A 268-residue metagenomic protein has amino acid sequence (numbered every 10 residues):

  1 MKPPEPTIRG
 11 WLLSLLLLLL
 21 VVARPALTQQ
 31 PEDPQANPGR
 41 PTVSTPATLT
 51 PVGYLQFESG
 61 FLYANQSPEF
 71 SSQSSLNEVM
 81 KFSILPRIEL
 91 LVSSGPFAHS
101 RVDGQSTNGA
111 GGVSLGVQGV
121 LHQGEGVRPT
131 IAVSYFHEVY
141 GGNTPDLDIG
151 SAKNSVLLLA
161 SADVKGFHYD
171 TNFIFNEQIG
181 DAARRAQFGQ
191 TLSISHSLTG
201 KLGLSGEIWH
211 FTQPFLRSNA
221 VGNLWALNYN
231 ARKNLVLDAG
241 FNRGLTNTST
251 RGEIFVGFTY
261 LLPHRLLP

Functional and structural regions predicted by a protein language model:
K2-L13: Bacterial N-terminal signal peptides that target proteins for export
P4, L17-L18, G39: Generic short amphipathic/hydrophobic targeting helices enriched at N-termini, encompassing Sec-type signal peptides
E5-P6, A26, V43: A detector of low-complexity, intrinsically disordered, Ser/Thr/Gly/Pro/Ala-rich segments
S14-L16, A26: Cleavable N-terminal signal peptides
Q29-P268: Transmembrane beta-barrel domains of Gram-negative outer membranes and organellar outer membranes
